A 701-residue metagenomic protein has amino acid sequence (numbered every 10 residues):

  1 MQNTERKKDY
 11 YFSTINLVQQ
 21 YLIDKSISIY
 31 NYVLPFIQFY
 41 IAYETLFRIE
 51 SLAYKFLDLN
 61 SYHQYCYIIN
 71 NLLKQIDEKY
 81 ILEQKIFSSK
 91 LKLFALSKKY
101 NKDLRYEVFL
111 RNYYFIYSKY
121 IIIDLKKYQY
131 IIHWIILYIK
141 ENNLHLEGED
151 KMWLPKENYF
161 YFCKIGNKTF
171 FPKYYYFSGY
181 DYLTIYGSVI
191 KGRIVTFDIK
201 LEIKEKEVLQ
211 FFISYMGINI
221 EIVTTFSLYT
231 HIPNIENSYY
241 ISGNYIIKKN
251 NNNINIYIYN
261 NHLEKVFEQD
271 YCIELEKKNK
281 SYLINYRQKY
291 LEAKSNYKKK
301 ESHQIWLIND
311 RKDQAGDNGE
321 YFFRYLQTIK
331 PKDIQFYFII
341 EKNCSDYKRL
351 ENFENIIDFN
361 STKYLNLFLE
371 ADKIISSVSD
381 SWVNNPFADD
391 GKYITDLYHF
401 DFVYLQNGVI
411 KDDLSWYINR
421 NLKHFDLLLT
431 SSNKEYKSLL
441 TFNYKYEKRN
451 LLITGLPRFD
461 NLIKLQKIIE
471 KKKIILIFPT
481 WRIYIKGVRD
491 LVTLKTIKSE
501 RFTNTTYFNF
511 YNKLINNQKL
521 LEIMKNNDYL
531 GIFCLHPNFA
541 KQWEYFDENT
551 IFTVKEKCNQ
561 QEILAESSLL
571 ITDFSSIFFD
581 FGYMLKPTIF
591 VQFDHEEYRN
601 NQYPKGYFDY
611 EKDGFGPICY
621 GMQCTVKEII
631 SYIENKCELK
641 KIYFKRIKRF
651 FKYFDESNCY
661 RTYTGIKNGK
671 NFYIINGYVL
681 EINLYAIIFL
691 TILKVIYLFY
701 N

Functional and structural regions predicted by a protein language model:
M1-V18, S51-H63: Nucleotide-sugar-dependent glycosyltransferase catalytic core
N31-V33, D313-Q327, P457-Y545, C619: Conserved catalytic-core segment of nucleotide-activated headgroup transferases in glycan assembly
S51-K55, Y65-L307, D333-I334: Basic, ligand-binding patches in group-transfer machinery, especially extracytoplasmic/periplasmic segments
L146, F177-G179, I185, H303-L462: Active-site and donor-binding regions of nucleotide-sugar-utilizing enzymes
N285-A293, F400, Q406, L414-N504 (+2 more regions): A nucleotide-sugar donor-handling region in carbohydrate enzymes
K289-N296, K300-S302, G616-N701: C-terminal amphipathic helix plus adjacent low-complexity, charged tail appended to glycosyltransferase catalytic
I357-L367, I532, P537-F579, M584: Donor nucleotide-activated moiety binding/catalytic core segment of transferases that use nucleotide-activated donors
K448-N450, E544-T550, S576-Y653: Catalytic binding pocket for nucleotide-activated donors in carbohydrate/polymer assembly enzymes
